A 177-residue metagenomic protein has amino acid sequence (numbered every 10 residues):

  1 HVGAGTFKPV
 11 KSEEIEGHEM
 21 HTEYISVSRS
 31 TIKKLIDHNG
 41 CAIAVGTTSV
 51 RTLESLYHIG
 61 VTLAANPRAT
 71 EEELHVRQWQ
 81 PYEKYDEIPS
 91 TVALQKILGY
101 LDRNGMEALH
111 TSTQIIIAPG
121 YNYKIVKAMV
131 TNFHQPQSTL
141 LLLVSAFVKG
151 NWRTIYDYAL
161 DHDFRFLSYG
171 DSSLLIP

Functional and structural regions predicted by a protein language model:
H1-P177: Surface-exposed, charge/polar-rich loops and edge strands
